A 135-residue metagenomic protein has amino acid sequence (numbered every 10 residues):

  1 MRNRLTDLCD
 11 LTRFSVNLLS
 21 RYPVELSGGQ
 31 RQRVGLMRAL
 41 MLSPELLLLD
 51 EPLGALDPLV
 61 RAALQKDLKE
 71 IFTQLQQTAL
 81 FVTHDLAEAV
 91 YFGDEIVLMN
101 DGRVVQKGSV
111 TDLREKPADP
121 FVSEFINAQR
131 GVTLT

Functional and structural regions predicted by a protein language model:
R2-N17, E70: Conserved ABC ATPase "signature" region
Y22-L26, Q30: Conserved ABC ATPase signature
L36: Hydrophobic anchor residue at the start of the ABC signature
M41-E45: A short, proline-enriched helix->beta-strand linker immediately N-terminal to the Walker B motif in ABC-type P-loop
L47-D50: Catalytic Walker B motif of ABC-type/P-loop ATPase nucleotide-binding domains
A89-Y91: A short, surface-exposed alpha-helical micro-motif characterized by mixed small hydrophobic and charged/polar residues
D101-G102: Conserved ABC ATPase "signature" C-loop
K107-G108, K116: ABC ATPase "signature
